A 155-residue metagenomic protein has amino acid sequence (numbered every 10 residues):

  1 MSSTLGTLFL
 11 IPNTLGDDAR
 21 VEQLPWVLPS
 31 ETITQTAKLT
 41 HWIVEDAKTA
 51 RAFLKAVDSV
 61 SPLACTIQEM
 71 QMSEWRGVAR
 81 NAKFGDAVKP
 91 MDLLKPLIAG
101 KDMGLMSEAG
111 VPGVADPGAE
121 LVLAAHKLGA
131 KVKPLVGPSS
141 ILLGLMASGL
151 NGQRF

Functional and structural regions predicted by a protein language model:
M1-V78: Glycine-rich, flexible N-terminal cofactor/catalytic loop recognition
T7-I11, A99-S107, F155: Generic beta-sheet signal
L15-D17, K48, D102, E108-P112: Short glycine-rich anion-binding loops that position phosphate/pyrophosphate groups of nucleotides and phosphorylated
I33-T34, L94-K95, A119-L123: Alpha-helical segments flanking ligand/cofactor-binding loops in enzyme cores
T49-F53, G113, L142-G144: Phosphate- and divalent-cation-binding pockets in alpha/beta enzyme and binding domains that engage nucleotide-derived
A79-N81, E108-G118: Acidic, metal-coordinating catalytic cores used for nucleic-acid/nucleotide bond scission and strand-transfer chemistry
R80-L94: Glycine-rich, highly charged phosphate/nucleotide-binding loops
A115-D116, E120-F155: Class I SAM-dependent methyltransferase SAM-binding "motif I" and its flanking Rossmann-like core
